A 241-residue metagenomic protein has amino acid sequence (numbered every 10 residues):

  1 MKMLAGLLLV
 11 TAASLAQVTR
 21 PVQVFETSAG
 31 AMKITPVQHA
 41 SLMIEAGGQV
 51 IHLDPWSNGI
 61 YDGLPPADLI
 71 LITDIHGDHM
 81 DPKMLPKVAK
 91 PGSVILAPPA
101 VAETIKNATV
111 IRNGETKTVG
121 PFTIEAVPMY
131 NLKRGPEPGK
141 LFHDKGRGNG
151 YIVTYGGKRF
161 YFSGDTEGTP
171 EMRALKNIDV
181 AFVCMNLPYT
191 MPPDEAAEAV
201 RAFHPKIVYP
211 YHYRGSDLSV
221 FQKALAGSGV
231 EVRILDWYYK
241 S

Functional and structural regions predicted by a protein language model:
M1-A5: Positively charged n-region of N-terminal signal peptides that target proteins for export
L7-Q17: Hydrophobic h-region of N-terminal signal peptides that target proteins for export in Gram-negative bacteria
Q17-P65, V110-K176, L235-S241: Core dinuclear metal-dependent hydrolase active-site scaffold
I44, D74, D81, I124 (+3 more regions): Divalent metal-coordination and catalytic microenvironments
H52-T104, K176-F182: Active-site metal-binding motif and surrounding structural segment of the metallo-beta-lactamase
N58-Y61, H76-M80, A102-I105, E115-T118 (+5 more regions): Active-site environment of divalent metal-dependent phosphoester hydrolases
T109-G120, K145, A197, R201-S241: Binuclear metal-ion centers of metallo-dependent hydrolases, dominated by the metallo-beta-lactamase
I178-V183, L187-P210: Proline-aspartate-enriched helix->loop->beta-strand connector
